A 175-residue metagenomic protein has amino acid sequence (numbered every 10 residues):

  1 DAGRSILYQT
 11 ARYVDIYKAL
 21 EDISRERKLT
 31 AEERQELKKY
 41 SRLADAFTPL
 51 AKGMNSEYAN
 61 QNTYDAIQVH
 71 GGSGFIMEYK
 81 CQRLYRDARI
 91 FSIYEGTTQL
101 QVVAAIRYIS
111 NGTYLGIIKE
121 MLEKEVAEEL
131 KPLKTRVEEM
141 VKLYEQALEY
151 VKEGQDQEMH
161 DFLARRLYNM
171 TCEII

Functional and structural regions predicted by a protein language model:
D1-I175: Flavin-dependent oxidoreductase catalytic core characteristic of acyl-CoA dehydrogenase/oxidase-like enzymes
